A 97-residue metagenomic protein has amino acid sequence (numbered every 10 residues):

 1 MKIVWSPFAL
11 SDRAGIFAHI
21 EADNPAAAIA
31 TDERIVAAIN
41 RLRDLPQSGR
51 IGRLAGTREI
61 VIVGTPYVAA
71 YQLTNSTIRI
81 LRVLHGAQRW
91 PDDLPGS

Functional and structural regions predicted by a protein language model:
M1-A30, P95: Arg/Lys-rich, positively charged N-terminal/basic patches that mediate binding to nucleic acids
V4, V36, E59-V63: PIN-domain endoribonuclease scaffold, especially VapC-family toxins
R13-A14, D32-I35, I39, G64: Short amphipathic alpha-helical/adjacent loop interface patches that line ligand and macromolecule-binding sites
P25, N40, D44-Q47, T65 (+1 more regions): Generic structural signal for secondary-structure transition and capping sites
A27-T31, R50-G56, L94: Solvent-exposed interaction patches of small proteins and small membrane subunits
I29, Y67-V68, Q72-S97: Enriched for short, Lys/Arg-rich terminal
D44-T77: Basic/aromatic recognition patch in beta-strand/loop cores that engages polyanionic ligands
